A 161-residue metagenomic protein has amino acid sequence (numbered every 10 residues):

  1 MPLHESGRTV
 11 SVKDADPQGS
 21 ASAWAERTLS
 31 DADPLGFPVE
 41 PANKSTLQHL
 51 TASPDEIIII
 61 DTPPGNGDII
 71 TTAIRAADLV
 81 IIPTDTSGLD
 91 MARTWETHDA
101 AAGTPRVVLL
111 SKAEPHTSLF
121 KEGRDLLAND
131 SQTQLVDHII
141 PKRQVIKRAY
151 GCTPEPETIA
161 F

Functional and structural regions predicted by a protein language model:
M1-T71, K147-P156: P-loop/Walker-type NTP enzyme "switch/lid" segment
S6-R8, A76-D78, G103-R106, Q132-Q134: Short glycine-/polar-rich loops that comprise or flank the Walker A/P-loop and associated switch/sensor motifs
V12, I60, I82, V108-L110: Structural beta-sheet core signal
P17-G19, G88, A113-T117, Q144-V145: Conserved nucleotide-binding/hydrolysis micro-motifs of P-loop NTPases
G65-G88, T94: Inter-motif core of Ras-like GTPase G domains
M91-P115: Conserved C-terminal guanine-recognition region of P-loop GTPase G domains, centered on the G4
E114, R124-P156: Beta-strand-loop-alpha "switch" segments that mediate conformational coupling across diverse proteins
